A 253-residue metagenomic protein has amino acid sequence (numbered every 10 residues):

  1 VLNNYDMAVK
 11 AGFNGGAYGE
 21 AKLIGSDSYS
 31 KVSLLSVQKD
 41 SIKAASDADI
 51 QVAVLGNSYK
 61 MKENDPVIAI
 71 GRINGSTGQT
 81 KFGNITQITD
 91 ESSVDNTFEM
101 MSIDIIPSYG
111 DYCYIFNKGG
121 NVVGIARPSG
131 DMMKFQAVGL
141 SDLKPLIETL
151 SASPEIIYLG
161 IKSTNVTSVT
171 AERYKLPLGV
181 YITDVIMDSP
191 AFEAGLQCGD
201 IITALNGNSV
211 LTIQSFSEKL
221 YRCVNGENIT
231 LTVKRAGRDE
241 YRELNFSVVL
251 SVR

Functional and structural regions predicted by a protein language model:
V1, G120-V123, A191-I213: Conserved PDZ fold ligand-binding element
V1, L55-K60, A191-A194, L220 (+1 more regions): Short, surface-exposed secondary-structure edge patches
V1-I70, G75-S76, I105, Y109 (+4 more regions): Conserved active-site neighborhood of the chymotrypsin/trypsin-like protease fold
L2-N4, L140-S141, A204-T232: PDZ domains, with a preference for the canonical peptide-binding region formed by the helix
D40-V52, Q79-M133, L176-T183: Active-site region of chymotrypsin-like
Y109-Y114, T167-R173, I186-A204: PDZ/PDZ-like domain micro-motif
V122-L178, E218, E240-L244, V252: C-terminal cap/linker of serine protease catalytic domains
